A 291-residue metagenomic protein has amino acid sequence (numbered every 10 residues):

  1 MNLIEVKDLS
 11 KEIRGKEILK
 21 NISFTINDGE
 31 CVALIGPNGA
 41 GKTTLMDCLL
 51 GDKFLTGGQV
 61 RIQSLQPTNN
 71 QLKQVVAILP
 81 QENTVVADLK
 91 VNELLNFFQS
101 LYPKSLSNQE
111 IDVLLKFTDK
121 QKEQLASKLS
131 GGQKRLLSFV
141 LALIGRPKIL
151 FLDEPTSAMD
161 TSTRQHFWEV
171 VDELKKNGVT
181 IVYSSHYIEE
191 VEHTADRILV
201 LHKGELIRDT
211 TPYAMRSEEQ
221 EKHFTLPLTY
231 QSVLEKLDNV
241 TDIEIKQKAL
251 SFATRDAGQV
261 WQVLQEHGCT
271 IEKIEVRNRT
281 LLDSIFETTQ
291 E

Functional and structural regions predicted by a protein language model:
I35-P37: The feature captures the beta-strand-to-loop junction immediately N-terminal to the Walker
G51, G57-L72: Conserved ABC transporter NBD signature motif
N108-K128: Conserved ABC nucleotide-binding domain
L150-E154: Catalytic Walker B motif of ABC-type/P-loop ATPase nucleotide-binding domains
W168-A253: ABC transporter nucleotide-binding domain
E221-E291: Short, charged/small-residue-rich alpha-helical element at the C-terminal edge of ABC transporter nucleotide-binding
